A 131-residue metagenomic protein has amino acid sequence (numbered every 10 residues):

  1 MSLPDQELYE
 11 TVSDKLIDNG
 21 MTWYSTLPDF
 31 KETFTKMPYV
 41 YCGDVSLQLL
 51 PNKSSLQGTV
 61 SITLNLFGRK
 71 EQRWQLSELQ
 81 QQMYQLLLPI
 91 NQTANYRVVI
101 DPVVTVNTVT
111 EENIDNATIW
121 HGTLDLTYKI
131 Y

Functional and structural regions predicted by a protein language model:
M1-D14, S46-T59, V98-Y131: Short, charged interaction patches at domain edges and termini
M1-P51, Q81, I90-T93: Small/polar-rich, solvent-exposed N-terminal microdomains that initiate assembly or binding
P38-V40, I62, L124: Change "...and in nucleic-acid phosphodiester-cleaving endonucleases..." to "...and in nucleic-acid processing enzymes
T59-F67: A short small-residue
T63, M83-I90, V103-N107: Repeat-unit-sized solenoid/scaffold elements
L66-K70, Y128-I130: Short beta-strand-to-loop capping motifs
R69-P89: Mid-chain, well-packed structural core segment of small domains
